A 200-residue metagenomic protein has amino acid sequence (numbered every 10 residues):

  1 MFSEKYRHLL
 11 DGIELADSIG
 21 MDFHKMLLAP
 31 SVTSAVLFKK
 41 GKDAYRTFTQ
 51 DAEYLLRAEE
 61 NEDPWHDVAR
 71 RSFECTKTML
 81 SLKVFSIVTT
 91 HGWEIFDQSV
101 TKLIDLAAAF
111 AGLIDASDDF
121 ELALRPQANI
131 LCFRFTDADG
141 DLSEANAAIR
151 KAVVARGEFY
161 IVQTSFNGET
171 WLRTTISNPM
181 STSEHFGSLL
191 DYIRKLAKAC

Functional and structural regions predicted by a protein language model:
F2-K5, L9-S117: Active-site C-terminal subdomain of aminotransferase-like
K25, T90-W93, D137-D139, N178-T182: A generic structural motif
S86-I87, C132-F135, L172-S177: Short, hydrophobic beta-strand segments
D115, F120-E121, S143, L189-Y192: Non-catalytic, mobile gating and regulatory segments of ester bond hydrolases
E121-P126, I161-S165: Short beta-strand
L122-V153: Conserved PLP-binding catalytic core of the aspartate aminotransferase-like
F166-C200: PLP-dependent enzyme catalytic core of the Aspartate aminotransferase-like
